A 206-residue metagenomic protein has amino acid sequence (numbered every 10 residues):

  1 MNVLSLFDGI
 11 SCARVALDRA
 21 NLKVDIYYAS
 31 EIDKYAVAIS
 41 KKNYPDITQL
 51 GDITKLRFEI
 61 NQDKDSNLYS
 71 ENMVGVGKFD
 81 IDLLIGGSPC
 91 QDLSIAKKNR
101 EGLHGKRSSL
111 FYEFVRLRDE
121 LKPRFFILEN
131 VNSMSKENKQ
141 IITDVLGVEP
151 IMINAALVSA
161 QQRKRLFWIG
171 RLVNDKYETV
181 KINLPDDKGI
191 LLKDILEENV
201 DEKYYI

Functional and structural regions predicted by a protein language model:
M1, V24-D25, D46-I47, P123-R124 (+2 more regions): A structural micro-motif
N2-L4, F79-D80: Exposed boundary/loop context
V3-R57: SAM cofactor-binding core of SAM-dependent methyltransferases, primarily the Rossmann-like beta-alpha-beta module
E59-L83, S88-I206: Class I S-adenosyl-L-methionine
